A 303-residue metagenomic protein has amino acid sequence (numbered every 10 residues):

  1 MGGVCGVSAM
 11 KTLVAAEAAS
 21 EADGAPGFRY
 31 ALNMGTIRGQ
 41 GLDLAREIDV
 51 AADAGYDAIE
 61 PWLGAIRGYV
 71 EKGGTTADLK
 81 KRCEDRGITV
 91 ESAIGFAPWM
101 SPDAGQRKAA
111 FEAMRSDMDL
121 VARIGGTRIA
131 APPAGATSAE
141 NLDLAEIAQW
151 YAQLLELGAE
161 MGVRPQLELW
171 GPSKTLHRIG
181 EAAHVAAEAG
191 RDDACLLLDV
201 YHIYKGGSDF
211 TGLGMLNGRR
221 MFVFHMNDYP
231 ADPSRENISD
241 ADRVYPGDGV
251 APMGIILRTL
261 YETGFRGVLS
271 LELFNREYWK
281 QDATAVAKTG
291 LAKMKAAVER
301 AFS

Functional and structural regions predicted by a protein language model:
M1-A54, L176-L198, H202-S303: Histidine-acidic metal/acid-base catalytic patches
G3-M10, A22-G24, R46-A52, R82-T89 (+1 more regions): Active-site acidic/histidine proton-transfer and metal-coordination neighborhood in alpha/beta enzyme cores
T36-R38, L63-A65, F96-P98, P133-T137 (+4 more regions): Active-site-proximal loop/turn and secondary-structure-junction residues that shape catalytic pockets, frequently
A54-L63, E91-A97: Short, conserved active-site loops that position catalytic residues or coordinate cofactors/metal ions across diverse
E60, S92-I94, A130, Q166 (+2 more regions): Conserved beta-strand positions in the central sheet of alpha/beta enzyme cores
E60-E84, P133-A139: Glycine-rich, proline-tolerant flexible connector loops at the mouths of alpha/beta enzymes
A65-R67, P98-A104, T137-N141, K205-G206 (+2 more regions): A short acidic, helix-capping loop that chelates divalent metal ions and anchors anionic groups
K72-D78, R107-R115, L144-A152, I179-A183 (+3 more regions): Charged helix-capping and loop-helix junction motifs
